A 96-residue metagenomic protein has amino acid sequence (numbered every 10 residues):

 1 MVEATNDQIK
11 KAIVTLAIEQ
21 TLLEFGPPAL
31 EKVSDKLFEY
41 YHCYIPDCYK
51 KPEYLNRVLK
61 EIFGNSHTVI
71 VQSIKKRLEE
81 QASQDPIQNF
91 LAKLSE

Functional and structural regions predicted by a protein language model:
M1-E96: Long, compositionally biased intrinsically disordered regulatory segments in eukaryotic proteins
